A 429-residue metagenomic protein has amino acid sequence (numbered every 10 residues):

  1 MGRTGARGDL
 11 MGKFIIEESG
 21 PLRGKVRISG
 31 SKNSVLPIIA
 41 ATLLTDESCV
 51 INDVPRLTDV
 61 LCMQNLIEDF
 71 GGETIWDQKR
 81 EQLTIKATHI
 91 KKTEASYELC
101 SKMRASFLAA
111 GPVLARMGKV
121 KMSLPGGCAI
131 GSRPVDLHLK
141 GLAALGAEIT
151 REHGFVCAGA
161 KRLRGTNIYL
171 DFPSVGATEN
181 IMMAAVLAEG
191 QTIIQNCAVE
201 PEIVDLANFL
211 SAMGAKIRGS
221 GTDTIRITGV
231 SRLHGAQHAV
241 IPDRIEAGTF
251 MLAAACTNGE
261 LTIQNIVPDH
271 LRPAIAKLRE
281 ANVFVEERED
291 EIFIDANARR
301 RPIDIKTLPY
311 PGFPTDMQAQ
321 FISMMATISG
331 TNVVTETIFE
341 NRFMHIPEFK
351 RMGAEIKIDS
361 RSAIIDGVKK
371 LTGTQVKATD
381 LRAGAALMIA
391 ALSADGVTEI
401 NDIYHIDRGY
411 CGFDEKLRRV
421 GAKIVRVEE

Functional and structural regions predicted by a protein language model:
G2-E429: Short, structured segments at the rim of ligand-binding sites
